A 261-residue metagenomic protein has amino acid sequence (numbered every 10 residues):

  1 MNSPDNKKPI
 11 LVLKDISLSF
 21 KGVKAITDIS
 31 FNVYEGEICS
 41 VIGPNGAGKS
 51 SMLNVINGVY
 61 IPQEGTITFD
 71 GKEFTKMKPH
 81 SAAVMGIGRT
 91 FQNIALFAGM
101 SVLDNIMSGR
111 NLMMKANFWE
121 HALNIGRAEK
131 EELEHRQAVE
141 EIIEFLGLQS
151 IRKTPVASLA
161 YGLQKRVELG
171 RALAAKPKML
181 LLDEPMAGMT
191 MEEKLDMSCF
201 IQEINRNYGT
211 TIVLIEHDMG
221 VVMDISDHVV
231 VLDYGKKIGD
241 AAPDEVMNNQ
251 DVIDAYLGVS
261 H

Functional and structural regions predicted by a protein language model:
N2-H261: Glycine-rich phosphate-binding loops of nucleotide-dependent enzymes
